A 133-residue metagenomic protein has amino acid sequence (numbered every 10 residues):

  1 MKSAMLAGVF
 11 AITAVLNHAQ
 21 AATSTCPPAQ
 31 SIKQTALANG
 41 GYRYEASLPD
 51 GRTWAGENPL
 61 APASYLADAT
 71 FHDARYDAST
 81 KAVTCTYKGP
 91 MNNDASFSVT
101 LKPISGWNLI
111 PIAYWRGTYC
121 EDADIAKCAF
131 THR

Functional and structural regions predicted by a protein language model:
M1-A7: Positively charged n-region of N-terminal signal peptides that target proteins for export
A7-A14: Bacterial N-terminal signal peptides
L16-H18: Beta-strand-rich domain onsets/edges
Q20-R133: Mitochondrial intermembrane space
